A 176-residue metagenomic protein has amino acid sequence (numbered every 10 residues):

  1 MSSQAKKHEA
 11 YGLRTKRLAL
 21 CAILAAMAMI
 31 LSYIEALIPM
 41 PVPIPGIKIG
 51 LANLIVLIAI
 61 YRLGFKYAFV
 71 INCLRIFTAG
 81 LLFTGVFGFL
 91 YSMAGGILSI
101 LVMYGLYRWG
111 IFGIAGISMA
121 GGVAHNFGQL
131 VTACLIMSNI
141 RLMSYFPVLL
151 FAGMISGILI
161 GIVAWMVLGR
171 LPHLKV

Functional and structural regions predicted by a protein language model:
S2-A59: Hydrophobic transmembrane alpha-helices
Q4-A5, A19-A25, I30, I71 (+1 more regions): Short helix-perturbing small/polar motifs within transmembrane alpha-helices
L13-L24, I49, N53, A68 (+5 more regions): Residue-level signature of transmembrane alpha-helical entry/exit and packing/kink sites in multi-pass membrane
A28-S32, R75, S99, M103 (+5 more regions): Alpha-helical transmembrane segments of multipass membrane proteins
S32-I49, L74-M103, I114, I136-F146: Interfacial aromatic-anchored transmembrane helix boundaries in multi-pass membrane proteins
P45, G85, F89-L90, R108-V176: Membrane-embedded alpha-helical hairpins and interfacial helices in multi-pass inner-membrane proteins
L51-F65, V102-Y107: Generic transmembrane alpha-helix motif of multi-pass integral membrane proteins
